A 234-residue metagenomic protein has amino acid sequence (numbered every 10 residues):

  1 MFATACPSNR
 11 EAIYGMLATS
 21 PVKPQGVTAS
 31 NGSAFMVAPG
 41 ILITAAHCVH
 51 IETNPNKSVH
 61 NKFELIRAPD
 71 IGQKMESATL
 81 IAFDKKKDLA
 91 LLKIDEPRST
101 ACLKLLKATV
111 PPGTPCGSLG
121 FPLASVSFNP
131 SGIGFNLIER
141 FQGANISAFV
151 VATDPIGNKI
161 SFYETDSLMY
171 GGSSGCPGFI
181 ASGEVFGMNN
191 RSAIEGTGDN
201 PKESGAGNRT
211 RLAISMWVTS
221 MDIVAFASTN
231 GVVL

Functional and structural regions predicted by a protein language model:
M1-F35, L42, T79, K87-A90 (+1 more regions): N-terminal activation segment of mature serine protease catalytic domains
M16, A34, G40, T44 (+9 more regions): Terminal peptide-recognition signature
T28-N31, Y170-S174: Short, small/polar residue-rich loop motifs at catalytic or cofactor-binding pockets
A29-N31, V37-K85, F121: Catalytic-histidine neighborhood of serine endopeptidases, predominantly the chymotrypsin-like S1/PA family
V37, F179-L234: C-terminal subregion of chymotrypsin/trypsin-like serine protease catalytic domains
A68-D70, L137-I156, R211-A213, V218-N230: Short peripheral tails and domain-boundary helices/loops at the edges of structured domains
I94-A101: Short, structured beta-strand/loop micro-motifs enriched in basic residues and often containing a Trp
A101-Y163, L168-S173, N189-P201: Flexible, gly/ser-rich surface segments that form the specificity/activation loops bordering the active-site cleft
